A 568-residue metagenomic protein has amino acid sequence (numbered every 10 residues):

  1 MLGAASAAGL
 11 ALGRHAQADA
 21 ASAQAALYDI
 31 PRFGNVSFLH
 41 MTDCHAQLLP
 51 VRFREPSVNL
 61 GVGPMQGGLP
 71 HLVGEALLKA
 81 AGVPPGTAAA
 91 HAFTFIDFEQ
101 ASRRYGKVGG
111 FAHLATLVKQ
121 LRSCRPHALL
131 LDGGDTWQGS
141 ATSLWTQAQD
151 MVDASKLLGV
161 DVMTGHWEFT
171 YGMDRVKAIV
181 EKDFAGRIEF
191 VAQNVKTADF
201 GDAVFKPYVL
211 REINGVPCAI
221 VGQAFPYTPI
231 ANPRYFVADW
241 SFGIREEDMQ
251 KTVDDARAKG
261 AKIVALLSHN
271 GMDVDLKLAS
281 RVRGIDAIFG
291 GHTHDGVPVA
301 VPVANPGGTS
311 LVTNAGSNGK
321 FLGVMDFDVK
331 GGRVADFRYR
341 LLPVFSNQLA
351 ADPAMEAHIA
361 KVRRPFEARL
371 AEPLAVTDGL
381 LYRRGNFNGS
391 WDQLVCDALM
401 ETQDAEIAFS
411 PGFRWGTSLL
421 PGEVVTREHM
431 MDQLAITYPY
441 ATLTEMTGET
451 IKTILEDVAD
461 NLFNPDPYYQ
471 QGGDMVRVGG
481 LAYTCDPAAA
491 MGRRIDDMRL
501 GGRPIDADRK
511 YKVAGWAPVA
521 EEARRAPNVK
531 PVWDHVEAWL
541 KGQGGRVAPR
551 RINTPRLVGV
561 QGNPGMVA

Functional and structural regions predicted by a protein language model:
M1-A21: N-terminal export signals
A25-L117, S123, V152, L157 (+5 more regions): Catalytic centers of hydrolytic enzymes
S37-H40, A128-G133, Q138, D161-G165 (+8 more regions): Structural recognition of the beta-strand scaffold that forms the well-ordered cores of secreted hydrolase catalytic
C44-Q47, T136-G139, E168-G172, K196-D199 (+7 more regions): Solvent-exposed loop/turn segments at secondary-structure junctions within structured extracellular/periplasmic domains
R103-F200: Core catalytic region of metal-dependent phosphoesterases/phosphodiesterases, especially metallo-beta-lactamase-like
Y105, G139-T146, T164-W167, F236-I244 (+6 more regions): Alpha-helix capping and helix-loop boundary segments enriched in small/acidic/polar residues
V160, P207-A357: Functional cores that coordinate and move charged inorganic groups
T197-Q223, Q403, R493-R494, R499-L500: Conserved beta-alpha junction segments in alpha/beta enzyme cores
